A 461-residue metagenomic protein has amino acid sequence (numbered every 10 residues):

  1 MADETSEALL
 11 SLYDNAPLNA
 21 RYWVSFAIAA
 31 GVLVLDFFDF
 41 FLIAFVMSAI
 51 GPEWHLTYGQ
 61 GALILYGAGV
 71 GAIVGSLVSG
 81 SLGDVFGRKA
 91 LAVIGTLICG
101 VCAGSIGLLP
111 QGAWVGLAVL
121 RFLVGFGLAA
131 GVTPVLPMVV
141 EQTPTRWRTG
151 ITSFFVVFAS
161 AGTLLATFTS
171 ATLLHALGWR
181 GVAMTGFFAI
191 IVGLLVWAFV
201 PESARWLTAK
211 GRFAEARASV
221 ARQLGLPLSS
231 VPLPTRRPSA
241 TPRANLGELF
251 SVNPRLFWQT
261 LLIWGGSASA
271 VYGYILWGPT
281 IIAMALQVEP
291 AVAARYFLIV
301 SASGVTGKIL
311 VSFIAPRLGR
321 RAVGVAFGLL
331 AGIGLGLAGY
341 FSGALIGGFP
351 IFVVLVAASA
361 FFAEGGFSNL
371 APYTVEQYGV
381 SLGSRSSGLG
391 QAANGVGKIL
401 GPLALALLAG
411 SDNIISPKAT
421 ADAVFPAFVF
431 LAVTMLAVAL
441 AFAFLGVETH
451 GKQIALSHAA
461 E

Functional and structural regions predicted by a protein language model:
M1-A16, F199-L256, K452-E461: Intracellular cytosolic loops and amphipathic helices of Major Facilitator Superfamily
M1-F40: Cytosolic juxtamembrane N-terminal segment immediately preceding the first transmembrane helix of multi-pass
I43-A44, S251-K308: Extracytoplasmic gate region of multi-pass secondary transporters
V74-A113: Conserved MFS/SLC helix-loop-helix module at the cytosolic interface between two early adjacent transmembrane helices
L97-Q111, L330-L345: C-terminal ends and interior cores of transmembrane alpha-helices in multi-pass membrane transporters/permeases
L108-V119, H175-L177, Y340-V354: Helix-loop junctions at membrane interfaces in 12-TM secondary transporters
V115-A129, F349-G365: Hydrophobic core of transmembrane alpha-helices in multi-pass small-molecule transporters, especially MFS/SLC-type
W147-H175, A189-I190, Q391-G401: Glycine-rich segments within core transmembrane alpha-helices of 12-TM secondary carriers
